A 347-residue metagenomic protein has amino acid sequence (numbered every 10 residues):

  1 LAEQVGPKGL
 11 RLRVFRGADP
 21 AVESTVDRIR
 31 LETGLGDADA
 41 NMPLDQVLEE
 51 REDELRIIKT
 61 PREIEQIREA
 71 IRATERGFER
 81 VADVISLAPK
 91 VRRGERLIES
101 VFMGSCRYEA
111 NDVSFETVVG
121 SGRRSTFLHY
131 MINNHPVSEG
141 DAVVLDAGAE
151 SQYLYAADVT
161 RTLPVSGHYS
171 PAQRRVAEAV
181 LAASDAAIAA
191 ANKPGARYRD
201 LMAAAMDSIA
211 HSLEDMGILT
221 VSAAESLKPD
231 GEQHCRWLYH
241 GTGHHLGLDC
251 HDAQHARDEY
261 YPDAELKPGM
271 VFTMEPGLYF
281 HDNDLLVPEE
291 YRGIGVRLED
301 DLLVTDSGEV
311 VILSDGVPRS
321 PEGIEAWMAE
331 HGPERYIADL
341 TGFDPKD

Functional and structural regions predicted by a protein language model:
L1-D347: Active-site neighborhoods and metal-handling regions in enzymes and metal-associated proteins
